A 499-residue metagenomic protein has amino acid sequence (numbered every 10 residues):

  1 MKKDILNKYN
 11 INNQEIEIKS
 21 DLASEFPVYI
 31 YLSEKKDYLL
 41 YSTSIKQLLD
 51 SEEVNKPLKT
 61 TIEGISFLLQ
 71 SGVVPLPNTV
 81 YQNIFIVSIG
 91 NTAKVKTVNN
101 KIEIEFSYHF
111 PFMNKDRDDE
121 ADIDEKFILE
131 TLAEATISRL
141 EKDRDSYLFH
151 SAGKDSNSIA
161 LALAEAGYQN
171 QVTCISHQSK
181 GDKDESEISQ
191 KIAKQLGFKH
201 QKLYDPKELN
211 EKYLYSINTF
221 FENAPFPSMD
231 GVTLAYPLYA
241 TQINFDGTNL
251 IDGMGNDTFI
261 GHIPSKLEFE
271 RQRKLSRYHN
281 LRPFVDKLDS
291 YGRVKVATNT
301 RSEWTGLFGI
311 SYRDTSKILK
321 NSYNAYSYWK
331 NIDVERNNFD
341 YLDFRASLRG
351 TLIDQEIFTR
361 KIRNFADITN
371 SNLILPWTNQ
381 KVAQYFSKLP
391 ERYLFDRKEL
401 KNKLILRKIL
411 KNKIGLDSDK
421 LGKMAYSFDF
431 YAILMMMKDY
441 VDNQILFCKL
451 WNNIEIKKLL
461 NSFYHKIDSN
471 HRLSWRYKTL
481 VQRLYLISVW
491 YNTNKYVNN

Functional and structural regions predicted by a protein language model:
M1-Y204, E208: Cysteine-centered catalytic environments shared across enzyme families
L22-F26, I45-L48, K154-S156, G181-D182 (+7 more regions): Short, solvent-exposed loop/turn segments at secondary-structure junctions
I84, W304-N499: Adenosyl-5′-phosphate
E125-L148, T241, F245, D354-R360 (+1 more regions): Phosphate/ATP-binding catalytic cores across multiple sugar-kinase/actin-like superfamilies, primarily ASKHA
A166, I217-F221, G261-K274, N499: Short secondary-structure boundary/capping segments
S186-E222, N249-M254, A325: A conserved beta-strand->alpha-helix junction
M229-N244, S347-D354: A conserved donor-nucleotide-binding helix/loop in the catalytic core of Leloir-type glycosyltransferases
P237-K317, K361-V382: Active-site adenylate/phosphate-handling loop in enzymes that bind or generate adenylated species
